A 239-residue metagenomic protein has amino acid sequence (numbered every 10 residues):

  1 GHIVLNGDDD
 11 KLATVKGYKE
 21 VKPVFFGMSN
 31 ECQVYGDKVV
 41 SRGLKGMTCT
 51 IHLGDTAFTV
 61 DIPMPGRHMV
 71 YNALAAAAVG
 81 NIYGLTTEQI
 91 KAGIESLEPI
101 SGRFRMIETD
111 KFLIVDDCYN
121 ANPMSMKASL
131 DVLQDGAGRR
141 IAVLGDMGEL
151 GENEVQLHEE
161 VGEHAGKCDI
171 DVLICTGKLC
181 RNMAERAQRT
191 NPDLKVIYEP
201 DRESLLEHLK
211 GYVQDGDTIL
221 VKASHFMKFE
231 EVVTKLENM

Functional and structural regions predicted by a protein language model:
V4-N6: ADP-ribose/adenylate-binding Rossmann-like module
L12-V15: Short regulatory helix/loop adjacent to the ATP-binding pocket of P-loop NTPases
G17-K22, C32, K45, G54-T56 (+2 more regions): ATP-dependent carboxylate-amine ligase
S41-T48: A short, compositionally biased
C49-I51, V60: Short beta-strand motif preference
N72: Nucleotide/phosphate-binding loop and acidic/charged catalytic motifs in nucleotide-binding or -utilizing enzymes
